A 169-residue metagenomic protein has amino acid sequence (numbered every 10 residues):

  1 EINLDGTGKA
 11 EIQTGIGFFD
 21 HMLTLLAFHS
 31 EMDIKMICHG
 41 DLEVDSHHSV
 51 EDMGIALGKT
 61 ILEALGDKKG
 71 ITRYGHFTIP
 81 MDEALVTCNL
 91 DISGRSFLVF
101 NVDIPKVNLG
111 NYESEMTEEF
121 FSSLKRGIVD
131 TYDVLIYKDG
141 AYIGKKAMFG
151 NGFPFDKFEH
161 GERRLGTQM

Functional and structural regions predicted by a protein language model:
E1-Q168: N-terminal intrinsically disordered, cationic/polar leader segments that include organellar targeting peptides
